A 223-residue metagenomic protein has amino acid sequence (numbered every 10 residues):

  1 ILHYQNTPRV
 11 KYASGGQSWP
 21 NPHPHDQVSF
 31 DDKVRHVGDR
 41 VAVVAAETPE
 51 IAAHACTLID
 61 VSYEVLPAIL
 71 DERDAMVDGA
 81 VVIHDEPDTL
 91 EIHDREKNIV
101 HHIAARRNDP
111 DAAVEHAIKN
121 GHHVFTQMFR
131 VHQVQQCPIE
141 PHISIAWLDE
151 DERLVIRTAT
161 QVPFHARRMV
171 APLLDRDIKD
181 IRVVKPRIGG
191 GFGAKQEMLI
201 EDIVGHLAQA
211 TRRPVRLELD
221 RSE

Functional and structural regions predicted by a protein language model:
I1-Q5, V41-Y63, S144-T211: Alpha-helical support elements that line or immediately flank enzyme active sites and cofactor-binding pockets
I1-R95, Q127, A210: Flexible, low-hydrophobicity surface segments
L2-Q17, H36, A45, H93-R95 (+3 more regions): Cofactor-centric catalytic regions
H23, S29, D78, N120 (+4 more regions): Residue-level signal for pocket-adjacent positions within structured domains
D26, V134-P138, L199: Short secondary-structure boundary/capping elements
F30-D32, V41, H132-Q135, H142-I145 (+1 more regions): Generic recognition of flexible, low-complexity loop/linker segments
V81-L174: Helix-loop-helix junctions that connect adjacent transmembrane helices in secondary transporters/permeases, recognized
